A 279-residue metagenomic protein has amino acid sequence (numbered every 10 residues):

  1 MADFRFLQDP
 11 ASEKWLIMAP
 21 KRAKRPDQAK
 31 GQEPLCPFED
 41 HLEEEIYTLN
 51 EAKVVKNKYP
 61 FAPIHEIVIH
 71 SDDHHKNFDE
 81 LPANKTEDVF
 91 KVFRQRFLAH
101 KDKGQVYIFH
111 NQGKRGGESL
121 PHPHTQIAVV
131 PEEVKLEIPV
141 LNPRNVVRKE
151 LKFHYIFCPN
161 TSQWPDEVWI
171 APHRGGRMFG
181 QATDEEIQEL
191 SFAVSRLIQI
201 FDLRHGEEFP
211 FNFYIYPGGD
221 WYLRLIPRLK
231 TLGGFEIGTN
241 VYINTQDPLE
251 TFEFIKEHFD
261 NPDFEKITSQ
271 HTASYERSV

Functional and structural regions predicted by a protein language model:
M1-H122, A128-F179, I198-V279: Active-site microenvironments that recognize anionic phosphate/pyrophosphate groups
G180-Q188: Gly/Pro-rich active-site loop or hairpin
Q188, A193-R196: Internal alpha/beta scaffold segment
